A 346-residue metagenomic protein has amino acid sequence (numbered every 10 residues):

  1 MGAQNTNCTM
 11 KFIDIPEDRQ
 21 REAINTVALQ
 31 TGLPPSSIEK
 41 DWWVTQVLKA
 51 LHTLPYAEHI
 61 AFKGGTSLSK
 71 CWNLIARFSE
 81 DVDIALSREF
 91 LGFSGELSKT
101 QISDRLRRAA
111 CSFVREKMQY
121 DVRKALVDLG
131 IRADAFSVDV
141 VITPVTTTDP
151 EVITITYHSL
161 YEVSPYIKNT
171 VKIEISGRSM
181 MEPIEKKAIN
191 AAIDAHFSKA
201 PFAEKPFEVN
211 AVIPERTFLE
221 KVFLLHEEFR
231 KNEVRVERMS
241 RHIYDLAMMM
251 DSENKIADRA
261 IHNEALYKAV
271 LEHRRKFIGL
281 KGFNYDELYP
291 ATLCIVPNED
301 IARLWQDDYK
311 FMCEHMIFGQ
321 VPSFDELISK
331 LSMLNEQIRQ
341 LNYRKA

Functional and structural regions predicted by a protein language model:
M1-I60, W72, A76, R88-A346: Structured mid-to-C-terminal alpha-helical surface segments
F62-T66: Glycine-rich beta-strand-to-loop/alpha-helix junction loops that act as flexible
S69: Betabetaalpha-Me/HNH-type nuclease active-site subdomain
